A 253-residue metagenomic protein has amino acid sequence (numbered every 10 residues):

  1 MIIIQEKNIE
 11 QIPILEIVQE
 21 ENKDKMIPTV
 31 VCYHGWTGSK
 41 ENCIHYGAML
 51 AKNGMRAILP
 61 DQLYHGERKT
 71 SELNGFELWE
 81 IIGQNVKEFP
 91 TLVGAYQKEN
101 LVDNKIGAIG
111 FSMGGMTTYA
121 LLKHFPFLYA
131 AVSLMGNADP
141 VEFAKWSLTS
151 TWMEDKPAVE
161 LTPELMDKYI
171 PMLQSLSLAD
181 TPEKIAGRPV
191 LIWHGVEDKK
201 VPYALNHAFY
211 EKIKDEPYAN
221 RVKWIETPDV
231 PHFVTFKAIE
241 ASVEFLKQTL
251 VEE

Functional and structural regions predicted by a protein language model:
M1-D24: N-terminal cap/lid segment of alpha/beta-hydrolase-fold proteins
K25-G35: Short beta-strand element of the alpha/beta-hydrolase
W36-A48: The serine-hydrolase catalytic nucleophile loop
G47-E72: Conserved alpha/beta-hydrolase
E77-E99: Alpha/beta-hydrolase active-site loop
L92-T149: Primarily recognizes the serine-hydrolase "nucleophile elbow" in alpha/beta-hydrolase and SGNH/GDSL folds
W152-P202: The feature captures the conserved acid-bearing segment of alpha/beta-hydrolase catalytic domains
H207-Y210, K214-E253: C-terminal catalytic histidine-bearing segment of alpha/beta-hydrolase fold enzymes
